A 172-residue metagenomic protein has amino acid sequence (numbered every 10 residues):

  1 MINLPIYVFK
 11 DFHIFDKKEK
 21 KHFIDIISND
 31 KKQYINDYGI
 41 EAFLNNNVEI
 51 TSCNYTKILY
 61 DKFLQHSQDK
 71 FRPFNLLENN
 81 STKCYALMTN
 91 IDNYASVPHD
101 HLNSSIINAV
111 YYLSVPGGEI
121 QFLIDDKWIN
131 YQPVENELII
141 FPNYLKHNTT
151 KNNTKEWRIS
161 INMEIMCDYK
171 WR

Functional and structural regions predicted by a protein language model:
M1-L77: Non-heme Fe(II)/2-oxoglutarate
F74-R172: Catalytic core of non-heme Fe(II) oxygenases with the double-stranded beta-helix
